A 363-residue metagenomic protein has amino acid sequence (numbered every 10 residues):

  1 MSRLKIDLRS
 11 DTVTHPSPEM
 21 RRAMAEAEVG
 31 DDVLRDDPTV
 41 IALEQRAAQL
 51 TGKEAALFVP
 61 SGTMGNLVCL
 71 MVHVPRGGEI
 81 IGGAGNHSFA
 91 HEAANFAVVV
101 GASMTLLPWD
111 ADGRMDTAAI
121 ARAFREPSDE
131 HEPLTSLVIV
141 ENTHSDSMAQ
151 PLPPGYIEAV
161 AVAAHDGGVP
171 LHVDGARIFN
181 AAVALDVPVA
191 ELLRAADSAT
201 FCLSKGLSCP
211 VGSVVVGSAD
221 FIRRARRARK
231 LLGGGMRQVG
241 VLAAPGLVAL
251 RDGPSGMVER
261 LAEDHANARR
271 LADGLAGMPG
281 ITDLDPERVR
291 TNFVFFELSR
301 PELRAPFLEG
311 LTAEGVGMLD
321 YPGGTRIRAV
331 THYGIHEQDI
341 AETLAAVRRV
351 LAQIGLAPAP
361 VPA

Functional and structural regions predicted by a protein language model:
M1-L298, A305-E314, L319-I335, I340-A363: Conserved PLP-enzyme active-site core in the AAT-like
